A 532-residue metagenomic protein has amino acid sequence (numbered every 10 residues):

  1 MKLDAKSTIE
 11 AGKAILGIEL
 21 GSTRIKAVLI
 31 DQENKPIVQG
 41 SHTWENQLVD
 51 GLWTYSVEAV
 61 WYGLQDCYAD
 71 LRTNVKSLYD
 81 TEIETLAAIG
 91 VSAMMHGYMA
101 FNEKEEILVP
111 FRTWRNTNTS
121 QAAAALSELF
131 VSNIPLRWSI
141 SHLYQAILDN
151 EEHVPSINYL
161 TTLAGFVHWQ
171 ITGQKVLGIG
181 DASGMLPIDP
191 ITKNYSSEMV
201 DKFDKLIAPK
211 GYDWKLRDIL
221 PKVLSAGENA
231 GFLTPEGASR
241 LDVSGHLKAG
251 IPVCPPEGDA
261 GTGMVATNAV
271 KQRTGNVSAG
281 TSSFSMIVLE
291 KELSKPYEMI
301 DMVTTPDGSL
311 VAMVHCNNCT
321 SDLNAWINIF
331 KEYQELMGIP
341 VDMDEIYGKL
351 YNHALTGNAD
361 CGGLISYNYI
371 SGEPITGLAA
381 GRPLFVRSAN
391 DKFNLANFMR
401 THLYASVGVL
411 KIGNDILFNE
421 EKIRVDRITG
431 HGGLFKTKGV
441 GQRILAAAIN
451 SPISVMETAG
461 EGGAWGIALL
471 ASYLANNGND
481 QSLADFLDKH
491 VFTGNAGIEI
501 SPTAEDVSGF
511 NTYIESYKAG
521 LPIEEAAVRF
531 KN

Functional and structural regions predicted by a protein language model:
M1-P110, A124-A125, S156, R217 (+6 more regions): N-terminal glycine/serine-rich phosphate-binding loop of ATP-dependent small-molecule kinases, especially carbohydrate
K2-E10, L16-G17, I83, Q121-L177 (+3 more regions): Active-site core segments that coordinate phosphate-bearing ligands/cofactors across diverse enzyme families
V109, D181-I188: Glycine-rich phosphate-binding loop of ATP-grasp-fold ATP-dependent ligases
T113: Conserved phosphate-binding/catalytic loop of the ribokinase/pfkB sugar-kinase fold
N116: Carbohydrate-associated surface elements
G178-D181, D213-S225: Conserved alpha/beta enzyme-core scaffolds, especially Rossmann-like or related mixed alpha/beta domains that build
